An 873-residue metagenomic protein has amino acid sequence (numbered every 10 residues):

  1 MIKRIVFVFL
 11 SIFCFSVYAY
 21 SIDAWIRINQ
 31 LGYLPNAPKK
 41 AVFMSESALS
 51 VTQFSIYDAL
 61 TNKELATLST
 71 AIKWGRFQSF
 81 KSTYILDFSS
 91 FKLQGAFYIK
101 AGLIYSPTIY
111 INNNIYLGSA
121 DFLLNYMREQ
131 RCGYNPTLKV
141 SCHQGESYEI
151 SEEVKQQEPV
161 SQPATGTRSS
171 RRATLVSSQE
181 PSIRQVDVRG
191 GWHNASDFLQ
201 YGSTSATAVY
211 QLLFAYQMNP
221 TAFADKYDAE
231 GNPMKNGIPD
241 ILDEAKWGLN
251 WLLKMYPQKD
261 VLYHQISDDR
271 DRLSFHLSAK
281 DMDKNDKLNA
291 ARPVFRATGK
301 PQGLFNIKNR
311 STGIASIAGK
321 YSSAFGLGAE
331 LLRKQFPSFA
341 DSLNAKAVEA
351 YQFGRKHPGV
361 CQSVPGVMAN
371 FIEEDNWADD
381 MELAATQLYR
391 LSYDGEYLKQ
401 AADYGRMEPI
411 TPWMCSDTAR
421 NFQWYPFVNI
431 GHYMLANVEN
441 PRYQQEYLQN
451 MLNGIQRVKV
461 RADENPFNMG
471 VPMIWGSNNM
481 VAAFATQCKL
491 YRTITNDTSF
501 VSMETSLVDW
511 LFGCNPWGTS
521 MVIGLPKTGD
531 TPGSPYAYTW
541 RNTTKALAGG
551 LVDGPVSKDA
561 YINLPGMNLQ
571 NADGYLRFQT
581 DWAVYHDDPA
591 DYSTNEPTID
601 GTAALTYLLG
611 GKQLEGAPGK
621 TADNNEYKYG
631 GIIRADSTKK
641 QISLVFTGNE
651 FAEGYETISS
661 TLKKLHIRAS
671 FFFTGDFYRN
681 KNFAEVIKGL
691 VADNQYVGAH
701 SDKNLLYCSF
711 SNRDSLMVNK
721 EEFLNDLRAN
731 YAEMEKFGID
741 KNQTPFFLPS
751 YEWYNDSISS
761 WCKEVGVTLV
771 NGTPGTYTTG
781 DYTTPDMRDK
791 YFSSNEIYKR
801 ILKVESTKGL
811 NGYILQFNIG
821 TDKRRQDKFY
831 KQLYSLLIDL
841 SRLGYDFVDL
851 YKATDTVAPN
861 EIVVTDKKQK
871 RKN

Functional and structural regions predicted by a protein language model:
K3, G619-V645, F651-K664, K799 (+2 more regions): N-terminal pre-catalytic segment of deacetylase/amide-hydrolase enzymes
F7-S16: Bacterial N-terminal signal peptides
Q30-G102, N113, R128-A206, F214-A215 (+6 more regions): Aromatic (Trp/Tyr) and acidic
P38-T67, W74-F77, Y98, G202 (+4 more regions): N-terminal carbohydrate-binding/catalytic regions of secreted carbohydrate-active enzymes
E230-I241: Acidic, glycine-anchored loop motifs typical of Ca2+
I241-V261, Q265-I266: Carboxylate/His-rich catalytic cores and anion/metal-binding grooves
I372-D375, L391-S392, T411, G648-G654 (+5 more regions): Acidic-and-aromatic substrate-binding clefts and catalytic sites of carbohydrate-active enzymes
Q641, K663-F792, E805-T821: Metal-dependent polysaccharide deacetylase catalytic core of the NodB/CE4 family, i.e., the active-site-bearing domain
